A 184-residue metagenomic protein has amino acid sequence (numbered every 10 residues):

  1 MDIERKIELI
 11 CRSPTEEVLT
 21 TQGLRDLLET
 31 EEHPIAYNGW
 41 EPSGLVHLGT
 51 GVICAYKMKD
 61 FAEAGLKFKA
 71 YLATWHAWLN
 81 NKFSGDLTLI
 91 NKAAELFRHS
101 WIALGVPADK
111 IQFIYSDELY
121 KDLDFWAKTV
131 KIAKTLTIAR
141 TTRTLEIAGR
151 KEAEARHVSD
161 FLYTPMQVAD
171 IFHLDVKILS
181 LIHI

Functional and structural regions predicted by a protein language model:
M1-H183: NTP-dependent nucleotidyl-transfer catalytic core
